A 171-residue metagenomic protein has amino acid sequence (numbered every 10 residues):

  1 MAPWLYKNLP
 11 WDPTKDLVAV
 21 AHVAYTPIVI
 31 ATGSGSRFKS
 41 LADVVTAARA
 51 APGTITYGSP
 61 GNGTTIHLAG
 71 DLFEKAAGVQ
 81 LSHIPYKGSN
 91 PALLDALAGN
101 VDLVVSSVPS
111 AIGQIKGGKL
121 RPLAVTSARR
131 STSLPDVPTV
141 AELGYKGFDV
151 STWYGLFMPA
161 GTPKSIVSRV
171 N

Functional and structural regions predicted by a protein language model:
W4-P91, V140, W153-N171: Hinge/capping helix and adjacent helix->loop/strand transition within the periplasmic-binding protein
D12-V23, G58, Q80-I84, D102-L103 (+1 more regions): Short beta-strand->loop
S34, V108-P109, S127-A128, A160: Short secondary-structure boundary segments
A48, L72, A76, N90-V104 (+1 more regions): Short helices/loops that flank or line small-molecule/ion binding pockets
